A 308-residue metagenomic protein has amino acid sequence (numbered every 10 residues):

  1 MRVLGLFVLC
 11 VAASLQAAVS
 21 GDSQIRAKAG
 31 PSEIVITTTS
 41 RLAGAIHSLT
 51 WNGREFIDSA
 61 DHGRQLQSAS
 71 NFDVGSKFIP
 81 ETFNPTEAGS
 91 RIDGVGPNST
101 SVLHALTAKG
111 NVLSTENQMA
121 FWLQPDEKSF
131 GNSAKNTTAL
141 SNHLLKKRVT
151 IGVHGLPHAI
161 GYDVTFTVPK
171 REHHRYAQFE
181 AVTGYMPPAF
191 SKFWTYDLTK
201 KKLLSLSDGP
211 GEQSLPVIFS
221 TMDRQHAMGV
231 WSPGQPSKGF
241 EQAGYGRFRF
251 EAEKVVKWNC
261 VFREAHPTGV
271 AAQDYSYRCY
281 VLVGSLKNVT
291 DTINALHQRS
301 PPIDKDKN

Functional and structural regions predicted by a protein language model:
G5-S14: Bacterial N-terminal signal peptides
A17-L103, R278-L286, T290-P302: Beta-strand-rich N-terminal accessory domains
A18-S32, T37-T39, R224-N308: Beta-strand-rich recognition/accessory modules
Q24-A29, I36-T37, I46-S48, N111-Q118 (+3 more regions): Generic recognition of long tandem-repeat/solenoid scaffolds
T50, L156-T199: Acidic (Asp/Glu-rich), glycine- and aromatic
V74-P157, R171: Extended, loop-rich substrate-binding clefts of extracytoplasmic carbohydrate-active enzymes
A181-G184, A189-E251: Active-site/ligand-binding surface loops and adjacent short beta/alpha elements that line catalytic pockets across
